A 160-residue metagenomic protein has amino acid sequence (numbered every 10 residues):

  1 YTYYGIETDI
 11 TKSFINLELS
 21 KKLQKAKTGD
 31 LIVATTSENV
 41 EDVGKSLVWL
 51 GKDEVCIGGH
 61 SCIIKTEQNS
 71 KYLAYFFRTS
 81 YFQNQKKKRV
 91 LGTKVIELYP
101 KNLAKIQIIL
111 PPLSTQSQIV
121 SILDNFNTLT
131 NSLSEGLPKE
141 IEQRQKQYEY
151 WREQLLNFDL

Functional and structural regions predicted by a protein language model:
Y1-D30: Sequence-specific dsDNA recognition surfaces
L17-S20, L50, G92, E135: Short, solvent-exposed loop/turn positions at domain surfaces that link secondary-structure elements or cap domain
K22-S80: A short beta-sheet element
A26, D30-I32, V43, L103 (+2 more regions): Short, structured motif recognition centered on aromatic/hydrophobic residues
E54-H60, L91-P111: A short glycine-rich beta-alpha junction/loop motif
R78-T79, E97-Y99, Y150, L155: Positively charged
Q107-L160: Amphipathic alpha-helical coiled-coil/heptad-repeat segments
